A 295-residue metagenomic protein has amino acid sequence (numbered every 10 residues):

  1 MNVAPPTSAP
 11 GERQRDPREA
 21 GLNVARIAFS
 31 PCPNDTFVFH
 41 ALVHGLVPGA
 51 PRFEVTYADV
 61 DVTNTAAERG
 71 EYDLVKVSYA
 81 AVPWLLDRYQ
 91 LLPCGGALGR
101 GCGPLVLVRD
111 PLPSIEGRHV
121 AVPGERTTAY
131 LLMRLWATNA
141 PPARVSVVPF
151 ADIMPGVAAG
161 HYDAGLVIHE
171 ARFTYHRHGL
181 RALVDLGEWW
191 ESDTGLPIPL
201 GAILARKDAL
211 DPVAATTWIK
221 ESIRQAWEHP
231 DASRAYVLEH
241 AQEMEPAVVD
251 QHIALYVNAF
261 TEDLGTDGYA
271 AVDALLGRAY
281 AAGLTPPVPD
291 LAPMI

Functional and structural regions predicted by a protein language model:
G21-H44, C102-A164, I168-E170, A270: Bilobed "Venus flytrap"/periplasmic-binding protein-like clamshell domains and structurally analogous long
A25-R26, R88-G96, H119: A structural signal for short loop-to-beta-strand junctions that line the ligand-binding cleft of periplasmic/secreted
L46-Y57, A137-P149, T285-L291: A local structural motif
D59-D61, G70-P83, P149-F150, V167-F173: Beta->alpha turn/N-cap motifs
A67-E68, V157-A158, A279: Hydrophobic residues within well-ordered alpha-helices
L91-L112, E191-K207: Hydrophobic/proline-rich hinge and linker segments of small-molecule sensing/allosteric domains, predominantly
V148-E239: Pocket-lining segment of extracytoplasmic ligand-binding domains
L210-R278: Secondary-structure end/capping motifs
